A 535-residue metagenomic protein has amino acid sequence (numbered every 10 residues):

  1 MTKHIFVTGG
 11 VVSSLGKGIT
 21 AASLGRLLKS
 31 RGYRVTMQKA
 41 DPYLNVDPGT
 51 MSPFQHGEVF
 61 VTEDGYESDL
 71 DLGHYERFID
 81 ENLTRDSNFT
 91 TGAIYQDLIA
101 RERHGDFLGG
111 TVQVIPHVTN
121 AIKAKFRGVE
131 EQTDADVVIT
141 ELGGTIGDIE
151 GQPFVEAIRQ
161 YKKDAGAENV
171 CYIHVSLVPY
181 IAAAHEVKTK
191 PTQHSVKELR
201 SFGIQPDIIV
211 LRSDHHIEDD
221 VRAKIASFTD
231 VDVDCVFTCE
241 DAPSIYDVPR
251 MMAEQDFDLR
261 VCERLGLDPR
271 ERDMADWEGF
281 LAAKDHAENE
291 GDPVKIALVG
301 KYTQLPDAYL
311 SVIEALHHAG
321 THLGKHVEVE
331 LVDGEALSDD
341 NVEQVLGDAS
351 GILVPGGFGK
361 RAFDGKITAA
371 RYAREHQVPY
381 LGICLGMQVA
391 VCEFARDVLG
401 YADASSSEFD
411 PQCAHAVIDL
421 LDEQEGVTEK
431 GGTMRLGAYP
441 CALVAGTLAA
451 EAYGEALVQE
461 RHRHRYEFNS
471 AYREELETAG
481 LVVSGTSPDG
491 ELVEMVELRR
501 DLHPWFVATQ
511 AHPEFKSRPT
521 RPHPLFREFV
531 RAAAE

Functional and structural regions predicted by a protein language model:
M1, Q205, D232, D292 (+6 more regions): A generic structural signal for well-ordered coil/turn residues at beta-strand boundaries that shape enzyme active-site
M1-E328, E335-G351, F358-G359, K366-Y372 (+3 more regions): Flexible phosphate-sensing "switch/lid" loops adjacent to ATP/NTP-binding sites across phosphate-transfer
G9, K39, S213, E240 (+12 more regions): Active-site proximal loops enriched in glycine and acidic residues that flank catalytic Cys/His/Asp and coordinate
G18, A22-R26, S30, V345-P440 (+4 more regions): Cysteine-nucleophile active-site neighborhood
T50-P53, K224, A395-V398, R499-D501: Short low-complexity, flexible loop/linker segments enriched in glycine and/or proline with clustered acidic
L108-T119, Y302, G356-F363, M434 (+3 more regions): Short acidic-aromatic active-site loops that bind/stabilize oxyanions
D285-E290, V342-Q344, F409, K430-T433 (+2 more regions): Replace "in large, NTP-powered and nucleic-acid-processing enzymes" with "in large, NTP-powered factors and other
L436-P440, V444-E535: C-terminal and late-domain segments of enzyme folds
